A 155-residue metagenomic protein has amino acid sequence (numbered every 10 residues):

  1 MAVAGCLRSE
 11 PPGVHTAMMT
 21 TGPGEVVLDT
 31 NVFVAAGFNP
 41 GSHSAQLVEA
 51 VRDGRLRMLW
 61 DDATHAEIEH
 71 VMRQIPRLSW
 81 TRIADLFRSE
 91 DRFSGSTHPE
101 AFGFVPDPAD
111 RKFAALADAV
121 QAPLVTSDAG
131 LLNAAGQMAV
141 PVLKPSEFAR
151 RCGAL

Functional and structural regions predicted by a protein language model:
M1-G41: Metal-dependent nucleic-acid phosphoesterase active-site entry motif
A2-R8, F102-D107, R111, A129-L155: Acidic, PIN/NYN-like endoribonuclease modules and their adjacent C-terminal/linker elements
V27-L28, F38-M72: PIN/NYN-family metal-dependent endoribonuclease catalytic core
D29-T30, D61, S127-D128, K144: A secondary-structure boundary/capping signal
R55, D118-Q121, A139: Residue-level detector of structured alpha->beta connecting loops
H65-R88, R151-L155: Extended, non-globular alpha-helical segments
D91-N133: Active-site neighborhoods of divalent-metal-dependent phosphate/nucleic-acid chemistry enzymes
